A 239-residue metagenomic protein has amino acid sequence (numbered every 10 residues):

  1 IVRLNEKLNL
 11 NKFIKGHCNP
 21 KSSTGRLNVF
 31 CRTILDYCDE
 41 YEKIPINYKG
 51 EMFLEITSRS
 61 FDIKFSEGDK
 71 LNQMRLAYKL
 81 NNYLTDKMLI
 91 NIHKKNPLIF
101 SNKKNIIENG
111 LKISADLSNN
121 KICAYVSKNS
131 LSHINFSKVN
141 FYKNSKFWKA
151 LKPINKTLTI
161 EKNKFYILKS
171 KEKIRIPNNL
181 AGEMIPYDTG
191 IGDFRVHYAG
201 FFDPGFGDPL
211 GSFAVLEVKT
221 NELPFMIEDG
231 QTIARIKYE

Functional and structural regions predicted by a protein language model:
I1-E239: DUTPase catalytic domain/fold
